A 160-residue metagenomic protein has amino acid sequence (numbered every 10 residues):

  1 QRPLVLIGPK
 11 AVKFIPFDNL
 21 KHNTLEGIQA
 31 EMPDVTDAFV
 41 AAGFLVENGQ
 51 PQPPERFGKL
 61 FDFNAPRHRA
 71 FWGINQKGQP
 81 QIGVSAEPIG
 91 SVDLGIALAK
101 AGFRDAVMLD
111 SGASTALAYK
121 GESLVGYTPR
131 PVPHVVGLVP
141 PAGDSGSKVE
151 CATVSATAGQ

Functional and structural regions predicted by a protein language model:
Q1-Q160: Gly/Ser/Thr/Pro-rich low-complexity, intrinsically disordered segments
